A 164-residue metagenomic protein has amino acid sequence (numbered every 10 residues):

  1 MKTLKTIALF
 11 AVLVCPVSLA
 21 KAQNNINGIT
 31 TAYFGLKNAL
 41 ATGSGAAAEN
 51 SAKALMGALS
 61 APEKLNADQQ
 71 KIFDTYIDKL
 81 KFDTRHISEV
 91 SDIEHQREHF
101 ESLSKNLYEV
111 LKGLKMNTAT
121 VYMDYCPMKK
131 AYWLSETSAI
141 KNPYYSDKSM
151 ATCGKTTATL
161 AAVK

Functional and structural regions predicted by a protein language model:
M1-N25: Bacterial Sec-dependent N-terminal signal peptides
P16, A20-K164: Intrinsically disordered, low-complexity terminal tails/loops enriched in metal-binding residues
